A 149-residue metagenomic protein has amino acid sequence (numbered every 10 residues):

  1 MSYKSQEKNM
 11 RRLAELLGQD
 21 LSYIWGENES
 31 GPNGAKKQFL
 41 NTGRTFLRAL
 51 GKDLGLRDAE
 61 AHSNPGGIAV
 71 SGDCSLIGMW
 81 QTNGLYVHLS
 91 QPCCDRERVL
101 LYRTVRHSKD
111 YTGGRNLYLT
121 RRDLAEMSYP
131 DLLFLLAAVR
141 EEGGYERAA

Functional and structural regions predicted by a protein language model:
M1-K4, V70, L89, H107: Intrinsically disordered, low-complexity segments enriched in Ser/Pro/Gly/Ala and basic residues
M1-S5, R140-A149: Short intrinsically disordered terminal tails
Y3-G78: Negatively charged, low-complexity tracts enriched in Asp/Glu with abundant Ser/Thr
R11-R12, K36, R44, R48 (+7 more regions): Arginine residue identity/basic-tract feature
L16-D20, E27, A49, D53-R57 (+3 more regions): Surface-exposed polar/charged interaction patches
S75-L135: Intrinsically disordered, low-complexity regulatory segments enriched in Ser/Thr/Pro and charged residues
